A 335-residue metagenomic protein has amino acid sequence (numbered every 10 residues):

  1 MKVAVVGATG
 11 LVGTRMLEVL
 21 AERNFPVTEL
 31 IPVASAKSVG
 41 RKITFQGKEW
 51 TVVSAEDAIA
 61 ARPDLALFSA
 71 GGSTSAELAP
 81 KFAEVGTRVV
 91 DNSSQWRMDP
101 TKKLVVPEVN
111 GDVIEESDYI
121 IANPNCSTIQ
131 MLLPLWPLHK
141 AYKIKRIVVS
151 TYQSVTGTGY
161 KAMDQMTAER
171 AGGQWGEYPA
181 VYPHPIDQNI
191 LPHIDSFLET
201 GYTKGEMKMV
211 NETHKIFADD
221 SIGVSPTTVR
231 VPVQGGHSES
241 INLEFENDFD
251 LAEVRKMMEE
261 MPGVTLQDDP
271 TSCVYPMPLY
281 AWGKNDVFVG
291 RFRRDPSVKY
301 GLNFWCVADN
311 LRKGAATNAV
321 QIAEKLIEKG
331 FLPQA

Functional and structural regions predicted by a protein language model:
M1-I186, S221-G223, K256, V287-F288 (+4 more regions): N-terminal Rossmann-like NAD(P) cofactor-binding subdomain of oxidoreductases, focused on the glycine-rich
A66, V155-A335: Charged docking surfaces used in two-component/phosphorelay signaling
